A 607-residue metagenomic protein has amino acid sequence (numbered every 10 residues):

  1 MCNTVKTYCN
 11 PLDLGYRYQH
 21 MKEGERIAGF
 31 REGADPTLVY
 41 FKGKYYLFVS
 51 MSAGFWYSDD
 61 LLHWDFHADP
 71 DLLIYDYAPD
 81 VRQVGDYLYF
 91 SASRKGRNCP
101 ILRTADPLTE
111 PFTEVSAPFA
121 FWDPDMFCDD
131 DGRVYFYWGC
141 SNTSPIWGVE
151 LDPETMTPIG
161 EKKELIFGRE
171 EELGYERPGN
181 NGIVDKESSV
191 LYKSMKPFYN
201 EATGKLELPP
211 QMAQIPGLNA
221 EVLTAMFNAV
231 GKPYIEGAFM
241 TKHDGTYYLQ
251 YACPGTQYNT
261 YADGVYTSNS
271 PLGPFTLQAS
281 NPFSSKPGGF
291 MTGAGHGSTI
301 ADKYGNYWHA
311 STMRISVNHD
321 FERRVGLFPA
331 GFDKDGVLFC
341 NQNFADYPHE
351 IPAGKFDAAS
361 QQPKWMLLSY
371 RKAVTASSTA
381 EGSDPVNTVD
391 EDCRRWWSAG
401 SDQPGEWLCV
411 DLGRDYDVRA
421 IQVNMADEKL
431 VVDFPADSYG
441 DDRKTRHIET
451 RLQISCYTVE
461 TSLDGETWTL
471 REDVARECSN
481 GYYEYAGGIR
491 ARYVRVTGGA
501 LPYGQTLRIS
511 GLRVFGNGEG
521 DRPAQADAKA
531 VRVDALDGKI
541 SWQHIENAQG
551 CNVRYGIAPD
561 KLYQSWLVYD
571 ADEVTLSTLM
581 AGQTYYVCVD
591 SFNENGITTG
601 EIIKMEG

Functional and structural regions predicted by a protein language model:
M1-V230, K242-Y247, Y251-G289, Y304 (+2 more regions): Beta-rich carbohydrate-recognition and catalytic domains
V149, Y457-V459, C551-V553: Short beta-strand elements bearing conserved aromatic residues within extracellular beta-rich modules
G264, S455, G481-Y482, D570-T575: Short S/T/G- and acidic-enriched coil/turn segments that sit immediately N-terminal to beta-strands in beta-sandwich
D390-L470, R476-D527, A581, S591 (+1 more regions): Aromatic, loop-rich ligand-recognition surfaces of beta-strand-rich domains
E472-E477, S565-A571: Short beta-strand segments within Ig-like beta-sandwich modules, predominantly Fibronectin type-III
L536-A548: Conserved aromatic anchor
E546-D570: Extracellular low-complexity, O-glycosylation-prone stalks/linkers
L576-I597: Beta-strand-rich modules
